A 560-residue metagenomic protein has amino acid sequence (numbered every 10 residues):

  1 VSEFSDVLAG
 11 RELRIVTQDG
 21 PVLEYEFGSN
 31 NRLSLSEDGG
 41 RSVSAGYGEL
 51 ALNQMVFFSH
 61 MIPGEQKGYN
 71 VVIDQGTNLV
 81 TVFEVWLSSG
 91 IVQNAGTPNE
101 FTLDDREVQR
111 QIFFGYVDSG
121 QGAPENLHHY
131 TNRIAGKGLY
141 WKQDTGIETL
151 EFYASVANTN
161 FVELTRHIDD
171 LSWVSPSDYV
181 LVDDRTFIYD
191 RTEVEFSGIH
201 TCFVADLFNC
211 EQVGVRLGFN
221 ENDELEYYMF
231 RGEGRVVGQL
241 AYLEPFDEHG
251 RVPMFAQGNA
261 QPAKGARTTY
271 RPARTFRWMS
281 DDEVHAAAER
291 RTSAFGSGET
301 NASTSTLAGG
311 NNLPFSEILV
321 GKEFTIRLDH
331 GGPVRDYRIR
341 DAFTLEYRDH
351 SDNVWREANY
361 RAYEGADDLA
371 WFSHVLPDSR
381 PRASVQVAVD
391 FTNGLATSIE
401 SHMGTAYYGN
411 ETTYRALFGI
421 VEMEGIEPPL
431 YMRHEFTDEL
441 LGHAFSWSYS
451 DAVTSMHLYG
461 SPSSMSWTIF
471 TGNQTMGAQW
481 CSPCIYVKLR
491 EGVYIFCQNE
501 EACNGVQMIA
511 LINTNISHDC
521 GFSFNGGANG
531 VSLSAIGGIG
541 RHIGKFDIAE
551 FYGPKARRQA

Functional and structural regions predicted by a protein language model:
V1-G39, N99-E100, K142, W278-M279 (+4 more regions): Hydrophobic, helix-prone linear segments
D6-R11, E26-L33, A51-M55, V72-V80 (+12 more regions): Short, solvent-exposed coil/turn segments at beta-strand boundaries
L13-T17, S34-E37, F57-I62, L139-Q143 (+9 more regions): Short beta-strand segments that buttress and anchor functional surface loops
I15-L50, G146-V180, I326-Y363, V453-I485: N-terminal glycine/threonine-rich, aromatic-flanked beta-hairpin/loop signature
G40-Q75, H167-F208, S351-V387, G472-I516: Contiguous, well-ordered beta-strand patches that form the walls/edges of small beta-barrel/beta-sandwich domains
F58-F113, S197-G198, D206-E226, F372-G425 (+2 more regions): Hydrophobic, ordered structural segments
W86-D144, R267-Y270, M279, V284 (+1 more regions): Surface-exposed beta-loop interaction hotspot
H129-I134, Y140-D170, E195-A294, S446-W447 (+4 more regions): A eukaryote-biased signal for long
